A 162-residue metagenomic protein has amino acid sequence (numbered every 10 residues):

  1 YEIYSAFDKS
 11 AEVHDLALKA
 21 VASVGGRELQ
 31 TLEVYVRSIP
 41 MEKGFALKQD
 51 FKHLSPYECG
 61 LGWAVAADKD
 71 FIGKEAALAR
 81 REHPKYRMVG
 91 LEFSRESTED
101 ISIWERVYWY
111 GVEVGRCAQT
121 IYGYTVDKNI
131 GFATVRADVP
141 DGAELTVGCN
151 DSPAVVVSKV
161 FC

Functional and structural regions predicted by a protein language model:
Y1-C162: Conserved, structured C-terminal
